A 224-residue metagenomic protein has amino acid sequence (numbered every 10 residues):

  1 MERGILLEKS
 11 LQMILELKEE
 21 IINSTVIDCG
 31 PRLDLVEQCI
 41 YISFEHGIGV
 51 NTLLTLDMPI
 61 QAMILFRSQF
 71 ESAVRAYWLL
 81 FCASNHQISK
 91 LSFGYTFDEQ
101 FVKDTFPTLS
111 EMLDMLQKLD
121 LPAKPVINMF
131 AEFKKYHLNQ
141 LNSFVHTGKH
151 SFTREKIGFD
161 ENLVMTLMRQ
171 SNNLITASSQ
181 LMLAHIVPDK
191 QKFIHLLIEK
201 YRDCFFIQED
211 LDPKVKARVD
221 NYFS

Functional and structural regions predicted by a protein language model:
M1-F66, A76, N85-S224: A cross-kingdom marker of C-terminal helix-rich interaction/assembly modules
